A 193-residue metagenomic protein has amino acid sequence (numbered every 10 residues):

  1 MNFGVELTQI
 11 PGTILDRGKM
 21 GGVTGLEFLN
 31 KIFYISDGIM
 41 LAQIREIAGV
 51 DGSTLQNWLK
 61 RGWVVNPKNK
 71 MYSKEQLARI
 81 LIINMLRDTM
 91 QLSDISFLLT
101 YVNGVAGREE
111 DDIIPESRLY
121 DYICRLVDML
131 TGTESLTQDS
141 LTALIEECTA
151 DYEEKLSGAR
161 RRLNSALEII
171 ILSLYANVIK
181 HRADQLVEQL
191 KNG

Functional and structural regions predicted by a protein language model:
M1-N103: Basic helix-turn-helix/winged-helix DNA-binding cores and closely related short helical interaction motifs
Y101-G193: Intrinsically disordered, low-complexity, charge-dense segments enriched in Lys/Arg and Glu/Asp interspersed
